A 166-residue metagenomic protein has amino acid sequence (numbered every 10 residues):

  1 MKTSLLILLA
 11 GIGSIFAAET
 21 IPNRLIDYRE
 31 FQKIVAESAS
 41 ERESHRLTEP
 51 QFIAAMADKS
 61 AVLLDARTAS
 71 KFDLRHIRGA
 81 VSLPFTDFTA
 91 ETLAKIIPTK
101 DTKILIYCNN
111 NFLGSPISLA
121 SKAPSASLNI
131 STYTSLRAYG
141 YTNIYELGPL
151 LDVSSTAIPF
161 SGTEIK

Functional and structural regions predicted by a protein language model:
K2-L5, A17-E43, D73-I77, V81 (+1 more regions): Rhodanese-like catalytic fold shared by cysteine-dependent sulfurtransferases and DSP/PTP-type phosphatases
L9-A17: Hydrophobic h-region of N-terminal signal peptides that target proteins for export in Gram-negative bacteria
E41-A55: A short, well-structured juxtamembrane/interface segment
Q51, R67, S131: Short Gly/charged-rich anion-binding patches and loops
A54, K71-L74: Short, solvent-exposed loop/turn elements at domain surfaces
K59-L64, K100-T102: Short coil/turn segments at beta-strand junctions that form active-site/ligand-binding loops
V62-R67, A80-L83: Short hydrophobic beta-strand that contains or immediately precedes a catalytic carboxylate
